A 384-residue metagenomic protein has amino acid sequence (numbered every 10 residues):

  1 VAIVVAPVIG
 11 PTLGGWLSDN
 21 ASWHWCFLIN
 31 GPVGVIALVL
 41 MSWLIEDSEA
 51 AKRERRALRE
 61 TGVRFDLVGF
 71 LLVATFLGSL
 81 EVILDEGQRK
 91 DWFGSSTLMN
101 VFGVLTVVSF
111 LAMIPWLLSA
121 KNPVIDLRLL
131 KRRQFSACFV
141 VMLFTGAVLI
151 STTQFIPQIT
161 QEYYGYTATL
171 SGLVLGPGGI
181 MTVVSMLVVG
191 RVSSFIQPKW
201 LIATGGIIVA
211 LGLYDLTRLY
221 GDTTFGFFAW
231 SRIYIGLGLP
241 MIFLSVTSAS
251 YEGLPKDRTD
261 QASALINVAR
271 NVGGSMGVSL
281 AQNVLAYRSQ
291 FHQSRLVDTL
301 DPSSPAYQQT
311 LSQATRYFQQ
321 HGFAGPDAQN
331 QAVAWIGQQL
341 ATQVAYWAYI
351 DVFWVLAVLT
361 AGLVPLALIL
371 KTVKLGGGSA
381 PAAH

Functional and structural regions predicted by a protein language model:
V1-A2, V141, L265-A269: Hydrophobic alpha-helical segments of secondary membrane carriers
V1-G69, E86: Helix-loop-helix hairpins in multi-pass membrane proteins, especially solute transporters
V4-V5, G179-I180, V272: Short hydrophobic/small-residue motifs within alpha-helical transmembrane segments of multi-pass transporter-like
V8-P11, G15, N20, T152 (+1 more regions): Small-residue-rich alpha-helical segments with characteristic i,i+4
G10-P11, M186-G190, V278, A367: Conserved kink/hinge residues within transmembrane alpha-helices of Major Facilitator Superfamily
S22, I29-P32, A37, V63-F70 (+3 more regions): Transmembrane core module of solute transporters
F27-S42, V73-F76, F102-T106, D351-L368: Symmetry-related core transmembrane helices of the 12-TM Major Facilitator Superfamily/SLC fold
N271-I369, G377-H384: Hydrophobic transmembrane architecture of multi-pass small-molecule transporters
